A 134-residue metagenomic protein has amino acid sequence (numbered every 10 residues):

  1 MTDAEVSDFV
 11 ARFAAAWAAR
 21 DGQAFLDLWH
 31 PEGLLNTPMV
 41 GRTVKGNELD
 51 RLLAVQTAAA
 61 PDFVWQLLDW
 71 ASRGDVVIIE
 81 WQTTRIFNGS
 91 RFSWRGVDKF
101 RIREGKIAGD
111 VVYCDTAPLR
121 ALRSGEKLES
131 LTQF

Functional and structural regions predicted by a protein language model:
M1-L28, L128-F134: Short, low-complexity N-terminal intrinsically disordered segments enriched in polar/charged residues
F13, F25-L26, G33, L49 (+3 more regions): Hydrophobic pocket/interface hotspot
G22-D75: A solvent-exposed, acidic/Ser-Thr-rich amphipathic alpha-helical stretch
W29, T83-R85, D98, C114: Short beta-strand segments enriched in hydrophobic/aromatic residues within well-folded beta-rich domains
V64-W65, F92-D98: Short, surface-exposed coil-to-beta transition loops
G74-T83: A short hydrophobic beta-strand element
R85-S93: Short, cysteine-centered beta-strand-loop-beta hairpins and adjacent loop/turn segments enriched in charged/polar
V112-F134: Low-complexity, intrinsically disordered terminal/linker segments enriched in charged and Gly/Pro repeats
